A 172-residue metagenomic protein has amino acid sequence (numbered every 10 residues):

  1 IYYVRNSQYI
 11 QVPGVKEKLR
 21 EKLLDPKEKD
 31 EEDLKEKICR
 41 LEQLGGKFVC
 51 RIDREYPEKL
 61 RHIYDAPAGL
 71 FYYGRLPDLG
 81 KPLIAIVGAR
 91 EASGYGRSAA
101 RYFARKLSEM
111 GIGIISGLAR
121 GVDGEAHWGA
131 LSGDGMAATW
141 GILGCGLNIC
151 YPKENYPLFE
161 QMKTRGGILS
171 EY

Functional and structural regions predicted by a protein language model:
I1-R54: Short, small/acidic-rich helices and loops at N termini and domain boundaries of DNA replication/processing enzymes
C39, L44, F48-Y172: Glycine-biased, small-residue-rich flexible motifs in mid-sequence functional cores and linkers
